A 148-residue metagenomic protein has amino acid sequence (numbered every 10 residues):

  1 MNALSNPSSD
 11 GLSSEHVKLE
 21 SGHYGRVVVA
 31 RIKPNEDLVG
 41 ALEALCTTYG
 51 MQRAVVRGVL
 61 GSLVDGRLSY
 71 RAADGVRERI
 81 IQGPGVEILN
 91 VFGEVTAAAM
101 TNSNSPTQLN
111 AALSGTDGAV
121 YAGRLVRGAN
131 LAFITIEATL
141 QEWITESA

Functional and structural regions predicted by a protein language model:
N2-R57, V64-A148: N-terminal intrinsically disordered, cationic/polar leader segments that include organellar targeting peptides
